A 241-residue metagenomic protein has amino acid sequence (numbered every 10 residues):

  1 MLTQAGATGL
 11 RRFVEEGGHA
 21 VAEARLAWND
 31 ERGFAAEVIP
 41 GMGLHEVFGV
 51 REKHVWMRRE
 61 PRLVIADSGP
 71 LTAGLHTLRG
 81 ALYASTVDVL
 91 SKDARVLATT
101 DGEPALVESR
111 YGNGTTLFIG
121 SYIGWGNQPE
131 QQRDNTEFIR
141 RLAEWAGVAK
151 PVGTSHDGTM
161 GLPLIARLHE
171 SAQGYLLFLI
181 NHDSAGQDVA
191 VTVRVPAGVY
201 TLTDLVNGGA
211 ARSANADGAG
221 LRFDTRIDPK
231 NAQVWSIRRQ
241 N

Functional and structural regions predicted by a protein language model:
L2-N241: A conserved amphipathic helix/loop scaffold that creates a polar/acidic microenvironment used either to coordinate
